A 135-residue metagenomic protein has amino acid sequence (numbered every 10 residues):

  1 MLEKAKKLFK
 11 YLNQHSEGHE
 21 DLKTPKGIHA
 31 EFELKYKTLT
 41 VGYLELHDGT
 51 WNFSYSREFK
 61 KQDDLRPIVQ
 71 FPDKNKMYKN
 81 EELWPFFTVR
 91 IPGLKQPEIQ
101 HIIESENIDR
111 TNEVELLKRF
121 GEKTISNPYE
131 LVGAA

Functional and structural regions predicted by a protein language model:
M1-A135: Phosphate/dinucleotide-binding and metal-coordinating scaffold of catalytic cores in nucleotide-dependent enzymes
